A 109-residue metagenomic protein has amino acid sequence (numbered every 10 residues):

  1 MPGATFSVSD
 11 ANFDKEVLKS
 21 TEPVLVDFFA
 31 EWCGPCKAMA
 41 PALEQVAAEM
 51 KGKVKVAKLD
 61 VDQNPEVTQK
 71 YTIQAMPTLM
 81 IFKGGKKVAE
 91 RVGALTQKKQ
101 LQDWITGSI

Functional and structural regions predicted by a protein language model:
M1-T5, I109: N-terminal targeting signals for export/organelle localization
T5-V24, P65: A short beta-strand-turn-helix
S9, F29, K55-A57: Conserved Rossmann-like nucleotide-binding pocket used by diverse enzymes that bind dinucleotide cofactors
T21-E22, F29-W32, A75: Short pre-active-site segment immediately N-terminal to redox-active cysteine/selenocysteine motifs in thiol-based
L25-V26, V56, L79: Hydrophobic beta-strand anchors of alpha/beta hydrolase catalytic cores
P35-K51: Typically the conserved alpha-helix immediately C-terminal to a functionally engaged Cys/Sec in thioredoxin-like
V61-T68: Structural microenvironment flanking redox-active thiols in thiol-disulfide oxidoreductases
A75, M80-I109: Non-catalytic, surface beta->alpha helical segment in thiol-disulfide oxidoreductase systems
